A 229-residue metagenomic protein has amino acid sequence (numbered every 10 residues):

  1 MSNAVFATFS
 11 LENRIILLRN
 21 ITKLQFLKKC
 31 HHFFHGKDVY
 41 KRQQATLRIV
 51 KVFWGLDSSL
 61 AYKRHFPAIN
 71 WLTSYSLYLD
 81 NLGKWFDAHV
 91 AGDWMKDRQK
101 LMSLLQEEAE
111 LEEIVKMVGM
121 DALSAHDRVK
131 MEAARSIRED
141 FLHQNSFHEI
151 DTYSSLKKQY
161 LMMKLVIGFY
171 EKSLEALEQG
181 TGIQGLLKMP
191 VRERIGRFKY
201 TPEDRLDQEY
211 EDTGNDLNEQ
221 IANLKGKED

Functional and structural regions predicted by a protein language model:
M1-S10, R14-L24, C30, G36-K37 (+1 more regions): P-loop NTPase catalytic core
G180-D229: C-terminal amphipathic alpha-helical interaction region
